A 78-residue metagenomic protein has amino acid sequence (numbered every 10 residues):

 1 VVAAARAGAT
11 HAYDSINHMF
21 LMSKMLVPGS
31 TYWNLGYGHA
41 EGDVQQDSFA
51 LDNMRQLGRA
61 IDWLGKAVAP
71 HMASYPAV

Functional and structural regions predicted by a protein language model:
V1-L26: Helix-loop-strand module that forms the ligand-binding subsite of alpha/beta enzymes
L21-V78: Glycine-rich phosphate/pyrophosphate-binding loop and the adjoining helix
